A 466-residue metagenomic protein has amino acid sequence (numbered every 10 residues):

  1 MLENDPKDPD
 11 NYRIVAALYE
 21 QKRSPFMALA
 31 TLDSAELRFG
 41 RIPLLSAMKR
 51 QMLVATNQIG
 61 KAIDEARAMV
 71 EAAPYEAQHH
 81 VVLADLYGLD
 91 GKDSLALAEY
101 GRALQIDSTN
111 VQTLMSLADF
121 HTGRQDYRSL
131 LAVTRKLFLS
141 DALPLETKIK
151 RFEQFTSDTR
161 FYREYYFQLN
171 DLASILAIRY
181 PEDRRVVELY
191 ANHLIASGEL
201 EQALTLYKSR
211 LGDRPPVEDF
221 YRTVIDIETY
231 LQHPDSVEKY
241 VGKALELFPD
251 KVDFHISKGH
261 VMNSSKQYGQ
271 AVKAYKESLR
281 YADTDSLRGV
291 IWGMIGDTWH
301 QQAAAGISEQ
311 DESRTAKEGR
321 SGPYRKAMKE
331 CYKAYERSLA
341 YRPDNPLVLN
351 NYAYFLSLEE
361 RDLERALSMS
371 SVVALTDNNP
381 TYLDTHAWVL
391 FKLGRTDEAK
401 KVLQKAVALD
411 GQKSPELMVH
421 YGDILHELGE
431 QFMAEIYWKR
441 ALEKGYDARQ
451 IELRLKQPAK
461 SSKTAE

Functional and structural regions predicted by a protein language model:
M1-G429, K439-T464: Alpha-solenoid helical repeat scaffolds
Q431-M433: Short beta-strand segments and strand-loop junctions that repeat across beta-rich extracellular domains
